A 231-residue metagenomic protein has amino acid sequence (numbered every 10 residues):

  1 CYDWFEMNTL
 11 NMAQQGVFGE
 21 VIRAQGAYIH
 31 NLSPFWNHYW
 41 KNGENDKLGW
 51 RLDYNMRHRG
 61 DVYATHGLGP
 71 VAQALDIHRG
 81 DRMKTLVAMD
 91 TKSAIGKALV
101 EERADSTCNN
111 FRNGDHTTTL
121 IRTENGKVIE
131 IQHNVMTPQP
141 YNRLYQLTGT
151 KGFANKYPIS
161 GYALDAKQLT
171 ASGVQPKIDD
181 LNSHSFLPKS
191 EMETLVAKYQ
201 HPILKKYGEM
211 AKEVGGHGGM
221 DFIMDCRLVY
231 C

Functional and structural regions predicted by a protein language model:
Y2-F111, L228: Predominantly a Rossmann-like dinucleotide-binding segment in NAD(P)-dependent oxidoreductases
L32-P34, T137-P140: Short glycine/serine/proline-enriched coil/turn segments at secondary-structure junctions
Y54-D61, S106-C108, H133-N134, G208-G218: Active-site rim elements
T65-H66, N110-D115, T123-E124, P138-Q139: A short catalytic or substrate-binding loop motif that flags glycine-/basic-rich loops and adjacent residues that bind
A72, P140-P158, A163-C231: C-terminal helical cap and adjacent loop that interface with cofactors, partners, or active-site loops
R82, D115-T117, R143, T150: Residues that flank catalytic or metal-binding motifs in active/ligand-binding sites
T119-N125, G149: Active-site beta-strand termini and strand-to-loop segments that position acidic
V128-E130, F153: Short, mixed charged/polar active-site loops that provide acid/base catalysis or chelate metal/phosphate cofactors
